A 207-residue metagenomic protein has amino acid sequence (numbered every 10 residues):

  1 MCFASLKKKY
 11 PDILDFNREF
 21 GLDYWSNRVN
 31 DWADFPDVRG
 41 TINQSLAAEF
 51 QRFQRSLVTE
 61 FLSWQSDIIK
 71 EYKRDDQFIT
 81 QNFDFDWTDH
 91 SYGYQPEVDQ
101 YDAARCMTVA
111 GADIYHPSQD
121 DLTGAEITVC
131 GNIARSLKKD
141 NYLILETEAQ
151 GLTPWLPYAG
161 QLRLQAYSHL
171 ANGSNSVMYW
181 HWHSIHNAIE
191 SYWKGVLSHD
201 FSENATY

Functional and structural regions predicted by a protein language model:
M1-I127: Polysaccharide-binding and catalytic clefts of secreted carbohydrate-active enzymes
T80-Y207: Hydrophobic targeting/anchoring helices
